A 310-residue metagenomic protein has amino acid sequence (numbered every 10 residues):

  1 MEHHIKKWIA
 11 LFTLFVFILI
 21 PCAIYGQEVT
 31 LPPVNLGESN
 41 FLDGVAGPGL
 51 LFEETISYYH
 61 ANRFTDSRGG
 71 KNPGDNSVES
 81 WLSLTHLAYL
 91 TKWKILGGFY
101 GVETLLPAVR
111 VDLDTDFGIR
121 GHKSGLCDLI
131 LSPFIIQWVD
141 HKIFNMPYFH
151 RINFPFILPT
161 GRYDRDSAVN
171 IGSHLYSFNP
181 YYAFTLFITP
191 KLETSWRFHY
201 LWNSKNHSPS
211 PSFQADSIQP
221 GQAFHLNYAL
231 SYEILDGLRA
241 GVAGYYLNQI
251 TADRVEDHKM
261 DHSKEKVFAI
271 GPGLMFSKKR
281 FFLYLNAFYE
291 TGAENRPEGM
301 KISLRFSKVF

Functional and structural regions predicted by a protein language model:
Y25, L42-G49, K92-G101, W138-F149 (+3 more regions): Short loop/turn motifs that connect adjacent beta-strands in outer-membrane beta-barrel proteins
E28-L31, Y58-L82, F117-H122, A168-N170: Surface-exposed strand-loop-strand hairpins of Gram-negative outer-membrane beta-barrel proteins
D43, E54, L84-Y89, L131-Q137 (+6 more regions): Residues on the lipid-exposed face of transmembrane beta-strands in outer-membrane beta-barrel proteins
P48, S77-T85, K123-I130, Y148 (+4 more regions): Residues that define the transmembrane beta-barrel architecture of outer-membrane proteins
F52-H60, V102-A108, I152-L158, W196-Y200 (+3 more regions): Transmembrane beta-barrel strands of outer-membrane/channel proteins
S57, T65, K71, S208 (+1 more regions): Outer membrane beta-barrel transmembrane domains
V78-I136: Long, hydrophobic/aromatic-enriched structural stretches that serve as scaffold segments
P147, R151-L158, R162-R254: Detector for outer-membrane/organellar transmembrane beta-barrel domains, recognizing the amphipathic beta-strand
